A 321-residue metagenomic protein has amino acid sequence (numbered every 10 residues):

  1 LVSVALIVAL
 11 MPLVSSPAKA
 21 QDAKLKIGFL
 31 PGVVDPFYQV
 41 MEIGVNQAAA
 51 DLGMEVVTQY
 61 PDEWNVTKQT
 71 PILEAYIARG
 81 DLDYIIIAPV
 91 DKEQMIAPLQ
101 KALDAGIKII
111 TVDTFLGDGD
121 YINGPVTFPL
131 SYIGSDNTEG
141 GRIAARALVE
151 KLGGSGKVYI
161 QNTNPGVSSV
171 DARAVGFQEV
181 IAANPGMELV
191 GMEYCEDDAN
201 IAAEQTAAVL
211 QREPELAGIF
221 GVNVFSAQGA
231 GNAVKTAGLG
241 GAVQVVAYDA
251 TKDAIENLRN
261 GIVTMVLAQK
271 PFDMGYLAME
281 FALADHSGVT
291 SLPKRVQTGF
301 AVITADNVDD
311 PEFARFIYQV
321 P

Functional and structural regions predicted by a protein language model:
L1-S3: Bacterial N-terminal signal peptides that target proteins for export
A5-A9, Q211: N-terminal functional modules and adjacent low-complexity/disordered segments of proteins
V8-P17: C-terminal segment of classical bacterial N-terminal signal peptides
A18-P321: A residue-level marker of the well-folded mature domains of exported/periplasmic proteins
